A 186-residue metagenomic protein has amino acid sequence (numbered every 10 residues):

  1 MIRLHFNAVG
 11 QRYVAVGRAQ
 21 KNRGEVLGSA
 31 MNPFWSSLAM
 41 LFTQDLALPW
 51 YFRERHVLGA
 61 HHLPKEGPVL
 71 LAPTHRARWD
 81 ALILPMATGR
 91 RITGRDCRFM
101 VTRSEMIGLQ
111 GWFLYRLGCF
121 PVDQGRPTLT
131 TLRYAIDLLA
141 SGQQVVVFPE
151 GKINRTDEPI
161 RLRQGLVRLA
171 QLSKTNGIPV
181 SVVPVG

Functional and structural regions predicted by a protein language model:
M1-R18: Soluble, non-transmembrane catalytic domains of enzymes that act on hydrophobic metabolites at membranes
F6-A8, R23, L46: Short linear motifs in intrinsically disordered/low-complexity regions
A19-S29: A short, surface-exposed helix-loop junction/capping segment
L27-L41: Helix-enriched interaction subdomains in cytosolic or periplasmic regions, typified by TIR/SEFIR signaling/NADase cores
P33, W50-G186: Soluble catalytic domains of membrane acyltransferases
A39-A47, P121: Acidic/glycine-enriched edge-of-secondary-structure segments
